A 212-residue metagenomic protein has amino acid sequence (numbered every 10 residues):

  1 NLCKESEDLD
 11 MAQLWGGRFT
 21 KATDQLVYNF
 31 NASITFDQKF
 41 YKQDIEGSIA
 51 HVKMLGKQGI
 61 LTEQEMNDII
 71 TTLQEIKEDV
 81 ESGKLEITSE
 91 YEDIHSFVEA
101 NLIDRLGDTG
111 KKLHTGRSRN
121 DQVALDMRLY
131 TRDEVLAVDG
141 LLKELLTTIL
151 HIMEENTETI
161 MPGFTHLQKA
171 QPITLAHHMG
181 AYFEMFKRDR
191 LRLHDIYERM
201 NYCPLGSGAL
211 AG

Functional and structural regions predicted by a protein language model:
D10-G212: A helix-coil-helix interface module used to build multimeric assemblies and to scaffold catalytic/cofactor sites
